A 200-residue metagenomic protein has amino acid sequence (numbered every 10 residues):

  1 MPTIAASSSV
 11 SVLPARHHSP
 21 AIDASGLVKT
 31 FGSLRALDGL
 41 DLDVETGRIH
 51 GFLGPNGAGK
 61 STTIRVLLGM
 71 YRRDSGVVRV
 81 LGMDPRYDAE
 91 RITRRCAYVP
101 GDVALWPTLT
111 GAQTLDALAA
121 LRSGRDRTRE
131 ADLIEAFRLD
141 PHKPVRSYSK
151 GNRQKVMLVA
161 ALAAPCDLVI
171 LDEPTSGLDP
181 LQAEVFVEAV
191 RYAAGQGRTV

Functional and structural regions predicted by a protein language model:
M1-V28: ABC-family P-loop ATPase nucleotide-binding domain
S19-A24, K29-V200: ABC transporter nucleotide-binding domains
